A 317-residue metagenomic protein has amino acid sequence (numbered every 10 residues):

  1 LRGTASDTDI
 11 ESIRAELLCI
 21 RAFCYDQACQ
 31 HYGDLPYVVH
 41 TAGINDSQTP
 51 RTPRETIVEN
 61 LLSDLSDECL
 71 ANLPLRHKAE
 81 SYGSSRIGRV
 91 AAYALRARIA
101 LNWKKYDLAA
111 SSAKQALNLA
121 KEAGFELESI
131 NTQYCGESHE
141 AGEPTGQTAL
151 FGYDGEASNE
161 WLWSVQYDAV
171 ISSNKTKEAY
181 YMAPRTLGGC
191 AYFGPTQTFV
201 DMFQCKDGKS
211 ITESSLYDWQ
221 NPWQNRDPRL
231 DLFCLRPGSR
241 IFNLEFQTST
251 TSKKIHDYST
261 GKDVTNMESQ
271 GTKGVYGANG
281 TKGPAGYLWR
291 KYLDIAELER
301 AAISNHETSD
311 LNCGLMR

Functional and structural regions predicted by a protein language model:
L1-Y32, D46-E59, D64-E80, Y217-W219 (+3 more regions): Conserved, well-structured interaction surfaces
E16, A28, P36-V38, Y93 (+3 more regions): Structural recognition of the beta-strand scaffold that forms the well-ordered cores of secreted hydrolase catalytic
C29-H40, Y106-S111: Short, well-structured active-site flanking segments
Y37-H40, A79, F125-I130: Short, hydrophobic secondary-structure boundary micro-motifs
T41-N45, Q115-N118: Short edge-strand/loop segments of extracellular domains
S66-L73, R89-T272: An aromatic- and glycine-enriched ligand-binding surface/loop that stacks and positions planar moieties
I241, V264, S269-L293: C-terminal functional modules
